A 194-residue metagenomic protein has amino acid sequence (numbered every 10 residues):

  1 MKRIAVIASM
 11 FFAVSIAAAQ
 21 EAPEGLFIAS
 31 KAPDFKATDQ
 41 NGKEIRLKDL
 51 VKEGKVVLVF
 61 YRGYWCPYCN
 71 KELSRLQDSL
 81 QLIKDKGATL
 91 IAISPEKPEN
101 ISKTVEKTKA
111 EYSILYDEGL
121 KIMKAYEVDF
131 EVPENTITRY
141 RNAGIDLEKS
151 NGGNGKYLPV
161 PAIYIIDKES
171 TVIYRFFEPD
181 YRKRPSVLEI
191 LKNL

Functional and structural regions predicted by a protein language model:
M1-P23: Bacterial Sec-dependent N-terminal signal peptides
Q20-K48: N-terminal "domain-start" segment that seeds a small globular fold
A32, K52-K55, L158: Extracytoplasmic
G42, K52-E53, K168-E169: Short strand-connecting beta-turns/loops that link adjacent beta-strands
K48-L76: Short active-site neighborhood of thiol/selenol oxidoreductases, capturing the structured segment around
K71-E127: Structural microenvironment flanking redox-active thiols in thiol-disulfide oxidoreductases
D117-R182: Thiol/selenol-based redox catalytic cores and closely related redox-interacting motifs
Y181-N193: A short, polar/charged loop-to-alpha-helix boundary motif
